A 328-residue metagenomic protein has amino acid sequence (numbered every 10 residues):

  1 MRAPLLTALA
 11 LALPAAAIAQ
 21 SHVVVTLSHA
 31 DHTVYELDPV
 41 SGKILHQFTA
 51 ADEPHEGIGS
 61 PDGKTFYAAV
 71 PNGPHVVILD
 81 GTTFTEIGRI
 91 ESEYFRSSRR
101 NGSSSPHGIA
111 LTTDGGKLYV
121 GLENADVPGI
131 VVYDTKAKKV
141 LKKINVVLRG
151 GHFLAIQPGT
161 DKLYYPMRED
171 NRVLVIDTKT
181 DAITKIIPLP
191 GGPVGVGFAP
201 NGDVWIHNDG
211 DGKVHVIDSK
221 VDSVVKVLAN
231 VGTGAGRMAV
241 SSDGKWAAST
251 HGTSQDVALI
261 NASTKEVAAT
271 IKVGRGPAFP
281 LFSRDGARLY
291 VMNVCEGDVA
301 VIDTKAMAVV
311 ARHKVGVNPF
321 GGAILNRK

Functional and structural regions predicted by a protein language model:
M1-L6: Bacterial N-terminal signal peptides that target proteins for export
A10, P14-K328: Predominantly soluble domains enriched in secretory-pathway, periplasmic, or organellar proteins
